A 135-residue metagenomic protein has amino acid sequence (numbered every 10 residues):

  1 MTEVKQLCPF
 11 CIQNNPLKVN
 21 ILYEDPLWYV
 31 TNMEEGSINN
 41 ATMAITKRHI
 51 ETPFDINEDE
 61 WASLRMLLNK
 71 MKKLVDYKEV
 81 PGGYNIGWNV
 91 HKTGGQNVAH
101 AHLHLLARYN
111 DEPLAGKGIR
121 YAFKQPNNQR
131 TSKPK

Functional and structural regions predicted by a protein language model:
M1-K135: HIT superfamily nucleotide-processing domains
